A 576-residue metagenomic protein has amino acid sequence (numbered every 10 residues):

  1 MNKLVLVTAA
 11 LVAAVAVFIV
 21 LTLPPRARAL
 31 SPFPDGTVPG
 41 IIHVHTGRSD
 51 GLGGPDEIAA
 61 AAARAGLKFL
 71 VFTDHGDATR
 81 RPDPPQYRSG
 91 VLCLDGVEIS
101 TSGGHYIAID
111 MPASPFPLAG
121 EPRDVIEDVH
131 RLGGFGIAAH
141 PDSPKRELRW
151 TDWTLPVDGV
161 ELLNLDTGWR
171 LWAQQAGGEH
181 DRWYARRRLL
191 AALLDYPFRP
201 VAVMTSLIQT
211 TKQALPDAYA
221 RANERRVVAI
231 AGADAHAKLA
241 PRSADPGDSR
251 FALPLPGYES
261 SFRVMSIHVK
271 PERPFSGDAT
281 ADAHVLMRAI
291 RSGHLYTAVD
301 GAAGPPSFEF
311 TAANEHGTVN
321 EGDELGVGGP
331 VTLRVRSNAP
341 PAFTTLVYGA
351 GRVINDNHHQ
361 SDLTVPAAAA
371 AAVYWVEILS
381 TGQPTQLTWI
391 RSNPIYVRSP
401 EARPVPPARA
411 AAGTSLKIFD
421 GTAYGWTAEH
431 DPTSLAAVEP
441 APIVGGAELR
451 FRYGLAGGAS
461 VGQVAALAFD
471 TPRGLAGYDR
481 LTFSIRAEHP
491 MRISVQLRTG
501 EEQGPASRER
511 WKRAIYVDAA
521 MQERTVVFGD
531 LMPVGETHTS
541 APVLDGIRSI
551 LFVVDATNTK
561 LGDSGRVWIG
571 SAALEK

Functional and structural regions predicted by a protein language model:
N2-S31, N223-A229, A233-A411: C-terminal functional module detector
P25-A185, D195-R199, I208-E224, G232 (+2 more regions): A metal-dependent hydrolase metal-coordination microenvironment
R48-G53, G168-R170, V299, G425-E429 (+1 more regions): Short, solvent-exposed loop/turn elements at domain surfaces
G51-G54, H105, L171-A173, P241-S243 (+2 more regions): Short, solvent-exposed loop/turn and secondary-structure capping segments
G66, P156, R226, A372 (+5 more regions): Short loop/turn motifs at secondary-structure junctions
S102, K145-E147, G168-L171, A237-P241 (+2 more regions): Short catalytic/ligand-binding loop motif for oxyanion handling, primarily in non-cytosolic enzymes, centered on
P200-S206, A465: Surface-exposed cleft-lining segments at the edges of enzyme active sites
V405-K576: Beta-rich carbohydrate-recognition modules and glycan-binding surfaces
